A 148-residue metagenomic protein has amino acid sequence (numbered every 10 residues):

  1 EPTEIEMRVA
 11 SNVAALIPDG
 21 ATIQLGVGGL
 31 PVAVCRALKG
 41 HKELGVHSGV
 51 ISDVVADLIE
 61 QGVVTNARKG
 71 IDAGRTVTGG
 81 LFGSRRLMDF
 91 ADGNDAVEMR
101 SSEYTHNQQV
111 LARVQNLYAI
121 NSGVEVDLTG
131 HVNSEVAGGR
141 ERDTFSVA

Functional and structural regions predicted by a protein language model:
E1-A148: Conserved alpha/beta enzyme-core scaffold
